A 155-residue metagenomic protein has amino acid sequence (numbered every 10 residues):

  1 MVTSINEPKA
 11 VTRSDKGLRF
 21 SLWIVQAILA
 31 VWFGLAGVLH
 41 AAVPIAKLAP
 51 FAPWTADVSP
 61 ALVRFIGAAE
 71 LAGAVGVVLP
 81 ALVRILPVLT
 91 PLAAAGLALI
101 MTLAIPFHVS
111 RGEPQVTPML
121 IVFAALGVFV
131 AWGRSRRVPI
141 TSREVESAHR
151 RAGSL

Functional and structural regions predicted by a protein language model:
V2-L155: Membrane-interface extramembranous regions
